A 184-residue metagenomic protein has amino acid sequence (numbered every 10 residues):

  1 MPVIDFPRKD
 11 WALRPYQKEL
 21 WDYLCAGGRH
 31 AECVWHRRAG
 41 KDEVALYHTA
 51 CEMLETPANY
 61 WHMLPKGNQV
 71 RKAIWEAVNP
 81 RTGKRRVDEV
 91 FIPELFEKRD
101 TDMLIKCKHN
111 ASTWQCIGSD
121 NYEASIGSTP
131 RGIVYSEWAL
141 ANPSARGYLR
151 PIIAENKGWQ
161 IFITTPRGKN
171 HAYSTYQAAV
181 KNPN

Functional and structural regions predicted by a protein language model:
M1-N184: Phosphate/NTP-binding elements of NTP-utilizing enzymes
